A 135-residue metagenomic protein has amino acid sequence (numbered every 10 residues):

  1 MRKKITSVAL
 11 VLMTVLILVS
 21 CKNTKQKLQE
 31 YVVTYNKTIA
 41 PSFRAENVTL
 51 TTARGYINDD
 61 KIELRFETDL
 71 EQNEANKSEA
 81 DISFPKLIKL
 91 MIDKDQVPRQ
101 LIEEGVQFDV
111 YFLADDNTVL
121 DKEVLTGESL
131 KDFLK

Functional and structural regions predicted by a protein language model:
M1-A9: Bacterial N-terminal signal peptides that target proteins for export
I17-S20: C-terminal motif of bacterial Sec signal peptides marking the signal peptidase cleavage site
K22-T24: Bacterial signal peptide processing site
E30-T51: Post-signal peptide N-terminal segment of mature Sec-exported envelope proteins
N36, E74-L101: Short, non-transmembrane amphipathic alpha-helical segments
A45-L70: Short edge beta-strands and adjacent turn/loop segments
M91-L120: A short amphipathic beta-strand at an alpha->beta junction
F112-K135: C-terminal partner/receptor-binding element of secreted or periplasmic proteins
